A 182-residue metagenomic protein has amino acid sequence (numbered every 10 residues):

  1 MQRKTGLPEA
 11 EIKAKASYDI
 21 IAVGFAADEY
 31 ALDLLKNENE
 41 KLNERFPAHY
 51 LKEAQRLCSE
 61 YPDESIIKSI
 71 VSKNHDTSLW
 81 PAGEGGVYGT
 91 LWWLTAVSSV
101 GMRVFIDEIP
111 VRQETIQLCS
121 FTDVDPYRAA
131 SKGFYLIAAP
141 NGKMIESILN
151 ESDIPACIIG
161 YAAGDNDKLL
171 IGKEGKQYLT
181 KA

Functional and structural regions predicted by a protein language model:
M1-A182: Helix-biased detector of long, well-ordered alpha-helical tracts
